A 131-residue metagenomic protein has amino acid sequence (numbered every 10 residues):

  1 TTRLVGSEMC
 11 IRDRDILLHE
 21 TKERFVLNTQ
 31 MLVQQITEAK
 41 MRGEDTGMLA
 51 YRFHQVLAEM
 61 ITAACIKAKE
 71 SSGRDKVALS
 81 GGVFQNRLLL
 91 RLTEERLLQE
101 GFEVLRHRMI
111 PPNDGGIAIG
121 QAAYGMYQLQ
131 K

Functional and structural regions predicted by a protein language model:
T1-G6, C10-I11: Single conserved hydrophobic/aromatic residue that forms the stacking wall/gate of nucleotide- or nucleobase-binding
R12-L32: A structural-propensity feature for long, helix-poor, extended segments
Q34-K67: Adenine-nucleotide phosphate-binding core of ATP-dependent small-molecule kinases
S71-V83: Short glycine-rich phosphate-binding loop at a beta-alpha junction
K76-V77, T93-I117: Conserved phosphate-binding/catalytic loops in two-lobed NTP-binding clefts
Q85-R96, Q121: Short glycine/threonine-rich loop-to-helix capping motif typified by GTGT followed within a few residues by an Asp-Pro
A122-K131: Acidic, glycine/GT-rich loop-and beta-edge segments that sit at the periphery of enzyme/chaperone cores
